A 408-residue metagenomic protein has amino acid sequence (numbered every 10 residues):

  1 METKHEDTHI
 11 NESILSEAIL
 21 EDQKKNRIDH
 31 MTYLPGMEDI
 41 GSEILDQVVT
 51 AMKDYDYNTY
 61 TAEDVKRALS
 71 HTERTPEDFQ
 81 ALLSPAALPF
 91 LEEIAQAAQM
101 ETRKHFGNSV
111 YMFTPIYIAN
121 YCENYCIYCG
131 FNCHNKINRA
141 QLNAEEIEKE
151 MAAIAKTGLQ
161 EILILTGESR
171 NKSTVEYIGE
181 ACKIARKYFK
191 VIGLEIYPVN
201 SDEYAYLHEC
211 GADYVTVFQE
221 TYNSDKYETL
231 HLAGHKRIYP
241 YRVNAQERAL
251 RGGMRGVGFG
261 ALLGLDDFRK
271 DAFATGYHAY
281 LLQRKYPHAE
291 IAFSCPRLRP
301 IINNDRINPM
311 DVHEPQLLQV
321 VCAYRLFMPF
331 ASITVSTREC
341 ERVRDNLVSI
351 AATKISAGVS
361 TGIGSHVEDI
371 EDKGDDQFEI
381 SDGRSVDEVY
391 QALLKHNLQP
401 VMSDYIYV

Functional and structural regions predicted by a protein language model:
M1-A87, R284-V408: Auxiliary Fe-S-binding modules of radical SAM enzymes
F90-Y111: Short, charged low-complexity linear segments at domain edges
A98, C126, I164, V217 (+4 more regions): Conserved, mostly hydrophobic/aromatic
F106-E146: Canonical Radical SAM [4Fe-4S] cluster-binding loop centered on the CxxxCxxC motif and its immediate flanking residues
T114, M151, I178-C182, Y204 (+5 more regions): Generic structural signal for well-ordered alpha-helices, preferentially at hydrophobic/aromatic core positions
C133-E148, I154-L250, R255-F259, L263-L265 (+1 more regions): Core AdoMet radical
L142, S173, Y177, A233-Y241 (+4 more regions): Alpha-helix N-cap and loop-to-helix initiation/capping positions
S201-L207, D266-Y280, C340-I350: Catalytic cores of alpha/beta
